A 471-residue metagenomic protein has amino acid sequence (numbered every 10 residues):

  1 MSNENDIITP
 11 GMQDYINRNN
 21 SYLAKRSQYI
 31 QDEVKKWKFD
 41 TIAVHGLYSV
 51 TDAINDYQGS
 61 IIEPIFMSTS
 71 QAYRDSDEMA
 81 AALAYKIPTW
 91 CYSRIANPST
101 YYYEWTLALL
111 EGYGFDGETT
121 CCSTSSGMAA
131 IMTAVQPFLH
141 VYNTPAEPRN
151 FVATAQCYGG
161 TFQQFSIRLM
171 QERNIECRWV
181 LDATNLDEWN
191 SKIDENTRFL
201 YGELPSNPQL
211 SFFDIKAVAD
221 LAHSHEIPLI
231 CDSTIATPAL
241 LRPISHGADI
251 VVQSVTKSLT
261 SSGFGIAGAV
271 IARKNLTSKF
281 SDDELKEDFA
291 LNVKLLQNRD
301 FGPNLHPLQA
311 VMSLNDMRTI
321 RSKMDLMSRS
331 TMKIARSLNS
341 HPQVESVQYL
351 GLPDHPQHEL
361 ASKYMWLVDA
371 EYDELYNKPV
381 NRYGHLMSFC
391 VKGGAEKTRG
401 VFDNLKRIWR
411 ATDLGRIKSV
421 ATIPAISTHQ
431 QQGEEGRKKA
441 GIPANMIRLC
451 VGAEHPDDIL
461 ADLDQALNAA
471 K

Functional and structural regions predicted by a protein language model:
S2-A43, Y48-D56, L110, D116-P342 (+1 more regions): Conserved PLP-enzyme active-site core in the AAT-like
H45-N55, V344-I447, V451: Conserved C-terminal alpha-helix-loop-beta "cap" of PLP-dependent enzymes that closes/shapes the active-site mouth
N55-D56, I62-L109, D300: A glycine-/small-polar-enriched, mobile loop at the entrance of the PLP active site in fold-type I
S70, A272-T277, V391-G394: Short loop segments at secondary-structure junctions
R74-S76, E111, S126, H455: Alpha-helix N-cap recognition
P88, T119, I266, L308-Q309 (+3 more regions): Short amphipathic alpha-helical segments
A134, K397-V401, I459-L463: Hydrophobic side chains in well-ordered alpha-helices
A440, A444, G452-L467: Well-ordered alpha/beta subsegment
